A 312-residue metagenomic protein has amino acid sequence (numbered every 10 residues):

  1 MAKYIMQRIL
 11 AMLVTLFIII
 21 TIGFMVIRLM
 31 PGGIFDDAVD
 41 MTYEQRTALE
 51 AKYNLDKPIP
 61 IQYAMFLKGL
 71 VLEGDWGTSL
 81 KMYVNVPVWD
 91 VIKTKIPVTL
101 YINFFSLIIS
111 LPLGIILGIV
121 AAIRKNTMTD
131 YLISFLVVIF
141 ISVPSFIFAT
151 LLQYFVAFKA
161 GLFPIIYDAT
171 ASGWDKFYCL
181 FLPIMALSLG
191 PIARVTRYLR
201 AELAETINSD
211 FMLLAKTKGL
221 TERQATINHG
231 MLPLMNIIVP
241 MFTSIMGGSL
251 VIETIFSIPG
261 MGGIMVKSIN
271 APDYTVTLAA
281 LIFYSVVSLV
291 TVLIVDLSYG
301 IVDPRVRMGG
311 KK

Functional and structural regions predicted by a protein language model:
A2-K3, I92, I96-T129, G173-K312: Alpha-helical transmembrane segments of integral membrane proteins, especially multi-pass inner/plasma-membrane
A2-Q7, A11, I116-Q153, L234: Cytoplasmic-entry segments and transmembrane alpha-helices of multi-pass inner-membrane transporters
I9, Q45, L49, I59-V71 (+10 more regions): Hydrophobic alpha-helical segments of integral membrane proteins, encompassing both true transmembrane helices
L16, I20, F24-L29, F146 (+4 more regions): Membrane-embedded alpha-helical segments of multi-pass transporters/permeases
L16-A64, A160-C179: Hydrophobic alpha-helical transmembrane segments of membrane transport/permease proteins and related membrane-embedded
F17, T21, V138-A149, I238-T243: Hydrophobic alpha-helical membrane-insertion segments
D56-I115: An internal, D/E-rich "acidic patch" concept
T78, S134-R197: Membrane-water interface segments at transmembrane-helix boundaries in multipass membrane proteins
